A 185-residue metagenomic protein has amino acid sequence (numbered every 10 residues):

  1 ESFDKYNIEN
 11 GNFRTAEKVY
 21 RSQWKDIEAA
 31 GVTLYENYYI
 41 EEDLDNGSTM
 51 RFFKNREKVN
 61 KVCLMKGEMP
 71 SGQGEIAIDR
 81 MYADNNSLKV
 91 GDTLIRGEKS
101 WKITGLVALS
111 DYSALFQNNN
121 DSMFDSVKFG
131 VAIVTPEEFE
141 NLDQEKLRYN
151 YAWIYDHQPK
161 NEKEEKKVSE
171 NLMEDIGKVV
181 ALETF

Functional and structural regions predicted by a protein language model:
E1-F185: Membrane transport/envelope proteins' first extracytoplasmic loop
